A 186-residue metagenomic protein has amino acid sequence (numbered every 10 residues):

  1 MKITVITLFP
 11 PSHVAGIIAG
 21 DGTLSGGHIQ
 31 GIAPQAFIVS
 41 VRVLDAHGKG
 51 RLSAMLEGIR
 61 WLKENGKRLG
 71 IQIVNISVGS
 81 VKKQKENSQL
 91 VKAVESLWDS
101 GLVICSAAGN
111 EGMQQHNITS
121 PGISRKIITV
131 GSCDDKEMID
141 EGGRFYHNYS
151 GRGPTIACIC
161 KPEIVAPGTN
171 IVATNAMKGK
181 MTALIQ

Functional and structural regions predicted by a protein language model:
M1-S53, K67-Q72, I123-K126, P154-K161: Subtilisin-like serine protease catalytic core
A15-I18, V39, V43-D45, V74 (+3 more regions): Hydrolase catalytic cores
L24, L44-H47, S80-K83, N110-Q114 (+3 more regions): Solvent-exposed loop/turn segments at secondary-structure junctions within structured extracellular/periplasmic domains
G26-H28, L90-V94, Q114-I118, Y149-G151: Short beta-alpha junctions and helix-cap segments that line functional grooves
I38, I59-K85, A107: Short acidic, glycine-rich surface-loop motifs adjacent to enzyme active sites
Q89-I104: Catalytic-core regions built around general acid/base machinery
N110-K126: Glycine-rich, charge-decorated loop segments at or immediately adjacent to ligand/cofactor-binding or catalytic sites
G122-Q186: Extracellular S/T/G-rich loop segment that most often corresponds to the catalytic His/Ser-adjacent loop
